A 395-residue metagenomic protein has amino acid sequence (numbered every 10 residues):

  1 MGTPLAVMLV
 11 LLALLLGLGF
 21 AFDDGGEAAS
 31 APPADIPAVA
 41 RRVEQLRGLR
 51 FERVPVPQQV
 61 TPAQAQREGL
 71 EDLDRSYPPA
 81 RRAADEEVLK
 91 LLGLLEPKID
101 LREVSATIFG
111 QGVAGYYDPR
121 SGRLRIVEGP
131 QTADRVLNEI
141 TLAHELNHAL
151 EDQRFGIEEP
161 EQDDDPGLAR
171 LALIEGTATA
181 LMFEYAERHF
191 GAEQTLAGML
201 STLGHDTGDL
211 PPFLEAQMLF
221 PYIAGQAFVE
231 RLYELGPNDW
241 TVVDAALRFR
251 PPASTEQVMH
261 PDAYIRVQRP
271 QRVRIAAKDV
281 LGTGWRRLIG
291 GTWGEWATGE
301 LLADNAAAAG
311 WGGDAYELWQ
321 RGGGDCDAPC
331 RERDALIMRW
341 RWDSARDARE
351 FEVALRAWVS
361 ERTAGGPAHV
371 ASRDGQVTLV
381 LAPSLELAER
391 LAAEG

Functional and structural regions predicted by a protein language model:
P4-M8, L12-I99: A metal-dependent hydrolase signature that marks the N-terminal structural subdomain at the beginning of catalytic folds
V43, I140-I157, A178-T179, V229: Active-site recognition of the HExxH zinc-binding catalytic motif
R53-D72, Q162-D165, A197-T207, P251: Acidic helix-start/capping segments at beta-turn-to-alpha-helix junctions
Q66-A80, L101-L124: Catalytic zinc-binding patch centered on the HExxH motif and its immediate surroundings that defines zinc-dependent
L124-A143, D165-A169: Short pre-active-site segment immediately N-terminal to the catalytic Zn-binding motif
L150-S201: Post-HExxH zinc-binding segment in Zn-dependent metallohydrolases
D209-R333, R339: Pan-zinc metallopeptidase signature
D314, W319, G323-G395: C-terminal soluble interaction/assembly domains
